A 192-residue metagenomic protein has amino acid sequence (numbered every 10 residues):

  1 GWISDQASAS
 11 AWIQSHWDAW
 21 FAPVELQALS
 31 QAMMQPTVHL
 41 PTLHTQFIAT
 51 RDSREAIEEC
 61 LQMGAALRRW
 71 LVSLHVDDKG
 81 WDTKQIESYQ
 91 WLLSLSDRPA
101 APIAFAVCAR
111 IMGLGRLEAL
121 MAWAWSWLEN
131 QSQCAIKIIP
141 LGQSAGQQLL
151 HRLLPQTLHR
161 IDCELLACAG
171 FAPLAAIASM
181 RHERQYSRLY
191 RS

Functional and structural regions predicted by a protein language model:
G1-H39: Glycine/small-residue-rich interface belts in oligomeric ring/scaffold proteins and their assembly partners
G1-S10, L74-D78, M112-A119, I138-A145: Inter-helical turn/loop segments and adjacent helix faces that build the functional surface of alpha-helical bundle
I3, A7, P23, R54-I57 (+5 more regions): Electropositive phosphate-/nucleotide-binding environments in soluble metabolic enzymes
Q6, S10, L26, L40 (+5 more regions): Alpha-helix initiation and N-capping motif
W17-D18, A56, L93, A176-S179: A generic local secondary-structure boundary/capping motif
L26-Q31, Q35-M112: Internal, conserved structured core segments that host functional sites
W91-P140: A contiguous pocket-lining binding segment that forms or flanks enzyme active sites
W123-S192: C-terminal auxiliary extensions adjacent to catalytic cores
